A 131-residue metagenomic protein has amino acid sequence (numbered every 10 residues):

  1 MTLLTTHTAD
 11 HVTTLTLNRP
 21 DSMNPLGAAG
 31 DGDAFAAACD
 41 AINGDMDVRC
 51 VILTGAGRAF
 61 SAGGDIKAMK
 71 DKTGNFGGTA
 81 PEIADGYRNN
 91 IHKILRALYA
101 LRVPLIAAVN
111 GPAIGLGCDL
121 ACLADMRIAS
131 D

Functional and structural regions predicted by a protein language model:
M1-A56: Conserved CoA-thioester-binding segment of acyl-CoA-metabolizing enzymes
L15, L53, D65, L120-C122: Hydrophobic/aromatic residues within transmembrane alpha-helices of multi-pass small-molecule transporters
S22, G55-R96, A113: Glycine- (often His-adjacent) and acidic-residue-rich active-site loop that binds/positions the CoA thioester
G30-A34, N90, A97: Charged catalytic carboxylate motif
A41-G44, D71, A100: Secondary-structure boundary motif
H92-D131: Glycine-rich beta-to-alpha active-site loop
